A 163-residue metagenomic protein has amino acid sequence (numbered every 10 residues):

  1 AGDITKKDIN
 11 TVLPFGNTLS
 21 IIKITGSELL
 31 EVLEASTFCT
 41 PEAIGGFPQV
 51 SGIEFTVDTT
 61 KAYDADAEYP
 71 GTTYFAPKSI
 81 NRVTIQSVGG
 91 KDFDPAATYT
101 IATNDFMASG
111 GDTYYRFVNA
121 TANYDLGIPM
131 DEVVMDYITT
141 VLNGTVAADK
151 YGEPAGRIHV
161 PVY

Functional and structural regions predicted by a protein language model:
A1-Y163: Catalytic centers of hydrolytic enzymes
